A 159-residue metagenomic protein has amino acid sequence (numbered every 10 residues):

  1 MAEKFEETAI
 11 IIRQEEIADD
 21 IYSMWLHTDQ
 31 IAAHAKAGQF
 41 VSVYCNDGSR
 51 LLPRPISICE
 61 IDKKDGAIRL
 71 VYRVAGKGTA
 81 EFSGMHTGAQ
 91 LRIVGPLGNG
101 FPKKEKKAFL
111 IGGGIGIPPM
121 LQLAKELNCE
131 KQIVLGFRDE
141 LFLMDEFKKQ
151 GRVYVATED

Functional and structural regions predicted by a protein language model:
A2-T87: Ferredoxin-reductase
K77-D159: FNR/FR-type flavoprotein reductase catalytic core
